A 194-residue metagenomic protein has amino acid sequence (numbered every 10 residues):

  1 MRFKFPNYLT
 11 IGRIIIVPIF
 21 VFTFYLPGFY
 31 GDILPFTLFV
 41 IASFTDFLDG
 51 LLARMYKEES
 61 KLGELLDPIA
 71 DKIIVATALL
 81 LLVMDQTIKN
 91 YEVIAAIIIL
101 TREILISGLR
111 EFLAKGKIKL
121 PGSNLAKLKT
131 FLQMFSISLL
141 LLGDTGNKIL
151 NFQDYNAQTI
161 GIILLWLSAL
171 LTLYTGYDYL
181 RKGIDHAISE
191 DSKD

Functional and structural regions predicted by a protein language model:
M1-I11, V17, P27, P35-S43 (+2 more regions): C-terminal membrane-associated helical module and adjoining short loops/tails
F5-V21, D71-A78: Short, conserved structural micro-motifs that define repeat-unit consensus positions and nucleotide-binding loops
I15, F44-L52, I69, I73 (+2 more regions): Active-site His/Glu-centered metal-binding helix of metallohydrolases
I16-I19, A76-L80, L105, F135-L139: Transmembrane-helix signature of multi-pass solute transporters
I16-L65, A78-I98, N156-L171: Membrane-embedded alpha-helical segments that form the functional core of polytopic membrane enzymes, especially those
A53, I69-A76, F131-S138: Loop-to-transmembrane-helix entry motif
L66-A70, I97-I98, S123-K129: Cytoplasmic-side transmembrane-helix entry/capping segments in multi-pass membrane proteins
A95, T101-G108, F135-S138, L142: Mid-bilayer segments of alpha-helical transmembrane spans in multi-pass integral membrane proteins that mediate
